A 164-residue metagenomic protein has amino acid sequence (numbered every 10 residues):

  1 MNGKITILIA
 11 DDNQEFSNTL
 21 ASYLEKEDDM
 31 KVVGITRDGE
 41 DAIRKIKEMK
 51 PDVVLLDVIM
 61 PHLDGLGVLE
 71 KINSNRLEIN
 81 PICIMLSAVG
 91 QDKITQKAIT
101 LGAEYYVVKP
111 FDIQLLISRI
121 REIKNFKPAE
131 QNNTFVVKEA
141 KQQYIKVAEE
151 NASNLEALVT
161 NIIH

Functional and structural regions predicted by a protein language model:
N2, Q14-G34: Two-component/phosphorelay signaling modules centered on CheY-like receiver
D38-D41, I59, D64-E70: Acidic catalytic/metal-coordinating carboxylates
M49-L55: Active-site beta3 strand of CheY-like receiver
G67, G90-Y105: Alpha4 helix (beta4-alpha4-beta5 surface) of REC/receiver domains from two-component response regulators
K93, F111-I120: C-terminal output helix
R121-E139: The C-terminal output helix
F135-H164: C-terminal output/effector regions of signal-responsive regulators
